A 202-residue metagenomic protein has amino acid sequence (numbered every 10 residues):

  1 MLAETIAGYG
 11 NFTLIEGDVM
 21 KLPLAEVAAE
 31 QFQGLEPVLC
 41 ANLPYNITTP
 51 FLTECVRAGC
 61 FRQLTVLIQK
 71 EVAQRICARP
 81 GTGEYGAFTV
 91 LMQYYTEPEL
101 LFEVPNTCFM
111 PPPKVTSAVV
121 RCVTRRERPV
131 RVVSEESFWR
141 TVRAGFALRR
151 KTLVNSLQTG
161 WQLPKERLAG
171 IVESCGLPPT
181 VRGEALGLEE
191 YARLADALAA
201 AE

Functional and structural regions predicted by a protein language model:
M1-R140, E173, E184, R193 (+1 more regions): Catalytic cores of RNA-modifying enzymes
A118, C122-T124, V130-L168, C175-P178 (+1 more regions): An accessory alpha-helical subdomain
L153, L177-A201: Conserved AdoMet
